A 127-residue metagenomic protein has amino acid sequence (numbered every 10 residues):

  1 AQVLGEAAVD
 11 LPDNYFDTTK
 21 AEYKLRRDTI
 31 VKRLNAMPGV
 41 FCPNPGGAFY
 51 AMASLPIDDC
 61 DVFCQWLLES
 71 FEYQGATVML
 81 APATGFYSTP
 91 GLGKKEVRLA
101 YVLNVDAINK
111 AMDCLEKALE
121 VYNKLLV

Functional and structural regions predicted by a protein language model:
A1-V127: PLP-dependent class I/II
